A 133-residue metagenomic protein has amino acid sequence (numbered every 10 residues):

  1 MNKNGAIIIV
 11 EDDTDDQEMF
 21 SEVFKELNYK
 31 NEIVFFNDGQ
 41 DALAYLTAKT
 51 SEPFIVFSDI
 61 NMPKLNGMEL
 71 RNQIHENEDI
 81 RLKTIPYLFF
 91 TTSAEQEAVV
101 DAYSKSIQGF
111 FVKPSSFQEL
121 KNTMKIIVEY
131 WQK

Functional and structural regions predicted by a protein language model:
K3-N4, Y29-K30, S51-I55, I80-P86: His-Asp phosphorelay/catalytic-motif detector in bacterial-type signaling
G5-D15, F20-F24, V56: Conserved acidic segment of CheY-like receiver
S21, F35-I55, K121: Acidic, metal-coordinating helix/loop segments flanking the phosphotransfer/catalytic sites of two-component signaling
M62: Receiver (REC) domain active-site loop signature in two-component systems and cognate sites in sensor histidine kinases
A102-Q108: As written
S115-K125: C-terminal output helix
